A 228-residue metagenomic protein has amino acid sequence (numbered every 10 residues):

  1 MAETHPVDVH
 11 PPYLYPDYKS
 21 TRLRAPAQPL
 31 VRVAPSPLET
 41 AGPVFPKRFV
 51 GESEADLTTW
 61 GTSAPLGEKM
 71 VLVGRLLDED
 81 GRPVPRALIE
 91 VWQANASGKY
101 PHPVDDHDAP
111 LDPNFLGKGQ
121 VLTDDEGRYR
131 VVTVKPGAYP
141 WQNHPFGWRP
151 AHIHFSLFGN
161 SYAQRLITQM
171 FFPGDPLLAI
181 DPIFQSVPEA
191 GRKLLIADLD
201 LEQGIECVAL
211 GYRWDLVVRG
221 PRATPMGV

Functional and structural regions predicted by a protein language model:
M1-V228: Beta-strand-dominated extracellular/periplasmic modules and repeats in secreted or surface-exposed proteins
